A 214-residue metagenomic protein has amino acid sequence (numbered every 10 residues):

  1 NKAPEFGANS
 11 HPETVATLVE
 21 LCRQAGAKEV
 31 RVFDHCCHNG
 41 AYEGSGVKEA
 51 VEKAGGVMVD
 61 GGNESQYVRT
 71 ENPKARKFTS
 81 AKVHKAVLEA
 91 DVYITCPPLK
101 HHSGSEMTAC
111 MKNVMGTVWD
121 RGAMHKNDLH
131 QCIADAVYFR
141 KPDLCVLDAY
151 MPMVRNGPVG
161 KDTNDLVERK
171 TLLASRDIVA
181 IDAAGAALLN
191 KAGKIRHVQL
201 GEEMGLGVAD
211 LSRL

Functional and structural regions predicted by a protein language model:
N1-L214: N-terminal and secondary-structure boundary signal
